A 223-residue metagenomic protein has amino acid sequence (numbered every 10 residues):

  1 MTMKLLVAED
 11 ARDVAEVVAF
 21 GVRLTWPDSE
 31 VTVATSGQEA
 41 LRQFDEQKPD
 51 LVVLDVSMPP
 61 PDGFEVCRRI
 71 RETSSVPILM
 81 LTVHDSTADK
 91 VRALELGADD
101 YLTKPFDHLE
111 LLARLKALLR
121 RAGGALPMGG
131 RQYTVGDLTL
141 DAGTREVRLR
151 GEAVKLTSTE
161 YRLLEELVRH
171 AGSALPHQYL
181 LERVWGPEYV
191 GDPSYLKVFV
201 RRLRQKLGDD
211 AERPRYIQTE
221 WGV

Functional and structural regions predicted by a protein language model:
K4, A117-A174, Q178: Short, Lys/Arg-enriched segments at the junction into DNA-binding effector domains of transcriptional regulators
A11-T32: Two-component/phosphorelay signaling modules centered on CheY-like receiver
V33-L51: Acidic, metal-coordinating helix/loop segments flanking the phosphotransfer/catalytic sites of two-component signaling
T35, M58-P61, A88: Hydrophobic residue at a beta-alpha junction that N-caps the helix immediately following a catalytic beta-strand/loop
V52, V56-P59, H84: The short loop immediately C-terminal to the conserved phospho-acceptor aspartate in CheY-like receiver
R68, E72, P77-T134: Basic, amphipathic DNA-recognition helix from helix-turn-helix-like DNA-binding domains
G130, K155, V198-V200, R204-V223: DNA-binding patch around the recognition helix
